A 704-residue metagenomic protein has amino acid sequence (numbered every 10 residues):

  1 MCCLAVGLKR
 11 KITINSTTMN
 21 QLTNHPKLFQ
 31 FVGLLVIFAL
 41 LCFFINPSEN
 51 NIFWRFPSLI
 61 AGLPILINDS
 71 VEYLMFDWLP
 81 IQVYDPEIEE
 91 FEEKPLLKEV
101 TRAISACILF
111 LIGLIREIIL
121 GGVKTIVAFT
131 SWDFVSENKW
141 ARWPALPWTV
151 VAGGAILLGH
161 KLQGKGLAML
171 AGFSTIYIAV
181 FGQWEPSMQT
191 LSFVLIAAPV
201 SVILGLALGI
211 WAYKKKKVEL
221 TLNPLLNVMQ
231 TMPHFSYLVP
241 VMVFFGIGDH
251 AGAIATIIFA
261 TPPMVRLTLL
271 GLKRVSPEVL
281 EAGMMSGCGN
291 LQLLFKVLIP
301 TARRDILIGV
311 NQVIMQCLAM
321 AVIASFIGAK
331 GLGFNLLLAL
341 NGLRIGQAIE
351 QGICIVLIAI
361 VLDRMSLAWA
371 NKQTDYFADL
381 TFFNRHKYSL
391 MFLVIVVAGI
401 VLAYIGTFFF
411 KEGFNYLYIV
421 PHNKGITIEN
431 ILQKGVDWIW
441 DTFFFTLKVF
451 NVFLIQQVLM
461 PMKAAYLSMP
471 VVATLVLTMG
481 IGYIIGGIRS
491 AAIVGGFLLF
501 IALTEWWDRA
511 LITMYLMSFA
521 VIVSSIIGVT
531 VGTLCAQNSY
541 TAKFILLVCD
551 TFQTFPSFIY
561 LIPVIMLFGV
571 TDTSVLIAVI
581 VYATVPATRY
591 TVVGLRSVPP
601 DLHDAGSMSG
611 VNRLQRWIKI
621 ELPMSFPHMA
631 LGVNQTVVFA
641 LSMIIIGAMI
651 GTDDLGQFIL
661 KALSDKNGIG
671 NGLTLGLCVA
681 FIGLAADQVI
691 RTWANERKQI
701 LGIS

Functional and structural regions predicted by a protein language model:
M1-G166, D375-R489, S704: Membrane-topology segments of multi-pass transport proteins
C2, K273, I308, G346-F410 (+2 more regions): C-terminal transmembrane helix and the adjacent membrane-cytosol boundary/short C-terminal tail of inner/organellar
A155-H160, S174-M188, I196-L226, T478-I485 (+3 more regions): Transmembrane-helix boundary motif in ABC transporter permease subunits
I178, F193-I196, V200-L206, Y213 (+4 more regions): Generic hydrophobic transmembrane alpha-helix motif, especially the helices
A198, I258-F259, N290-I323, G346 (+6 more regions): Transmembrane alpha-helices
L204-W211, K215-L225, S236, A251-I254 (+12 more regions): Membrane-embedded alpha-helices of multi-pass transport/permease systems
V243, L272, Q316-I358, T374 (+3 more regions): Glycine-rich helix-loop "coupling/hinge" segments at transmembrane-helix boundaries in multipass transporters
M264-V310, A587-Q635, I659: Short cytoplasmic-facing helical segments at TM-TM junctions of multi-pass membrane proteins
